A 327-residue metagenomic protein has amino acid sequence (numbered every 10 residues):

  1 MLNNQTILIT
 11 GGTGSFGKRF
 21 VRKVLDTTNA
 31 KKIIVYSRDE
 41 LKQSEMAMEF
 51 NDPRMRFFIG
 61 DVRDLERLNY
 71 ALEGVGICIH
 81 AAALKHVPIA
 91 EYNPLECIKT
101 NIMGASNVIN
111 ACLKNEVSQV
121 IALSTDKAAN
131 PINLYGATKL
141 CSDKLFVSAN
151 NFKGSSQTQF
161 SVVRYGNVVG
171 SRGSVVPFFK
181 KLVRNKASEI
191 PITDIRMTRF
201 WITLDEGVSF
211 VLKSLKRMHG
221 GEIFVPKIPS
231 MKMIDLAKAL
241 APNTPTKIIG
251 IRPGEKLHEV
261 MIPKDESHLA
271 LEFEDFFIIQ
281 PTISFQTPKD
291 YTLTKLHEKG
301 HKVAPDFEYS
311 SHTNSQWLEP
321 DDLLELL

Functional and structural regions predicted by a protein language model:
N4-Q5, K114, S148-L327: Strand-loop microenvironment adjacent to phosphate/nucleotide-handling motifs in alpha/beta enzyme folds
T6-D26: N-terminal Rossmann NAD(P)H-binding glycine-rich loop of SDR-like oxidoreductase domains
T10, L72-A81, A122: Rossmann-fold scaffold of SDR-type NAD(P)-dependent oxidoreductases
K23-K32, E116: Conserved S-adenosyl-L-methionine
T28-K42: Conserved glycine-rich Rossmann-like NAD(P)H-binding loop of the short-chain dehydrogenase/reductase
S37, F58-I59, K99, I248: Conserved residues in the N-terminal Rossmann fold of short-chain dehydrogenase/reductase
R56-I77: Conserved Rossmann-fold cofactor-binding substructure of NAD(P)-dependent oxidoreductases
H80, L84-L140, K144, S148: Conserved Rossmann-fold NAD(P)-dependent oxidoreductase catalytic core, especially the SDR/UDP-sugar
